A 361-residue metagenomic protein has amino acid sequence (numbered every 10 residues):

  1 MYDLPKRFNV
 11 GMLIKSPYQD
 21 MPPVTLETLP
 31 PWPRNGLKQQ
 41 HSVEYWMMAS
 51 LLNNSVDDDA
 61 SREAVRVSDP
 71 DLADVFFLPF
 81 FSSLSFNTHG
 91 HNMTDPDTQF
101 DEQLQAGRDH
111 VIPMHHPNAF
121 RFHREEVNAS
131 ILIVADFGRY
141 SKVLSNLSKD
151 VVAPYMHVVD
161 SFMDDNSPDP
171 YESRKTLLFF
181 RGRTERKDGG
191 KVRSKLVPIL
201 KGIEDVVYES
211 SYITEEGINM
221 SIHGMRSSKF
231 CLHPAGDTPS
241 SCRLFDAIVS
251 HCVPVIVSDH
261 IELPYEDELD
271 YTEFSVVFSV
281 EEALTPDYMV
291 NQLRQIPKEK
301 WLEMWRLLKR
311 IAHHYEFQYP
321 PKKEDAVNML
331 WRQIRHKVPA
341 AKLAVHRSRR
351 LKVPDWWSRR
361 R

Functional and structural regions predicted by a protein language model:
M1-C242, S250, S258-E268, V276-F278 (+2 more regions): Nucleotide-sugar donor-binding catalytic core of glycosyltransferases
V253: Residue-level detector of anion-binding/catalytic polar loops
L269-M289: Change "using UDP/GDP/dTDP sugars" to "using nucleotide sugars
L293-I311: Conserved donor-nucleotide binding/catalytic region of nucleotide-linked donor-dependent transferases
